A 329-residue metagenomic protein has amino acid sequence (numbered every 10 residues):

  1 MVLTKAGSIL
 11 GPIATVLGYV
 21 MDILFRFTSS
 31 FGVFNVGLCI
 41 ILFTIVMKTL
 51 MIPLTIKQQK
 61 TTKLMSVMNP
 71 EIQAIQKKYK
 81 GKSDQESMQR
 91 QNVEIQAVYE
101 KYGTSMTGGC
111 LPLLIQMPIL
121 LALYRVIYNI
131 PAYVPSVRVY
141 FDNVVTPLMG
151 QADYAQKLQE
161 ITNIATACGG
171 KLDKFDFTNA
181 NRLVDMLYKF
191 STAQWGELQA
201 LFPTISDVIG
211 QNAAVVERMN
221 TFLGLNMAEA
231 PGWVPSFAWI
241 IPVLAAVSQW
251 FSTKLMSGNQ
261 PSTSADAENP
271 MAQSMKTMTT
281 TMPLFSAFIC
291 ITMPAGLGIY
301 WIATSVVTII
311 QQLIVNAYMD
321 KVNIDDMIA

Functional and structural regions predicted by a protein language model:
M1-A329: Helix-loop-helix
